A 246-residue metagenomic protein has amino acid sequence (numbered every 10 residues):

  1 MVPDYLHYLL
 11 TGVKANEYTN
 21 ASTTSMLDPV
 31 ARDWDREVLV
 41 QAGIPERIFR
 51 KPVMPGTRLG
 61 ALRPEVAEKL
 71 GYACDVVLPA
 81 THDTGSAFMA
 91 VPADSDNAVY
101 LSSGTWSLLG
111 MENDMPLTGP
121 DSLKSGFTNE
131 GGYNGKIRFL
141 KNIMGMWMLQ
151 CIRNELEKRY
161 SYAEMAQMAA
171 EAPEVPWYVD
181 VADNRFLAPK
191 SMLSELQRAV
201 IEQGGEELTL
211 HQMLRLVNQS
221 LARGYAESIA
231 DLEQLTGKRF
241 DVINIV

Functional and structural regions predicted by a protein language model:
M1, H7-V13, M26-D28, R32-D33 (+2 more regions): Active-site core segments that coordinate phosphate-bearing ligands/cofactors across diverse enzyme families
P3, H7-D28, K51-M54, L59: Short beta-strand-loop/turn "lid" adjacent to the catalytic site in phosphate-handling enzymes
T19-A21, E46, N134: Short glycine-enriched loop/turn motifs at secondary-structure junctions
R36, V40-T57: A conserved helix-loop-beta module that forms one wall/lid of the active-site cleft in ATP-utilizing catalytic domains
K51-P52, K238-V246: Short glycine-rich phosphate-binding loop at a beta-alpha junction
